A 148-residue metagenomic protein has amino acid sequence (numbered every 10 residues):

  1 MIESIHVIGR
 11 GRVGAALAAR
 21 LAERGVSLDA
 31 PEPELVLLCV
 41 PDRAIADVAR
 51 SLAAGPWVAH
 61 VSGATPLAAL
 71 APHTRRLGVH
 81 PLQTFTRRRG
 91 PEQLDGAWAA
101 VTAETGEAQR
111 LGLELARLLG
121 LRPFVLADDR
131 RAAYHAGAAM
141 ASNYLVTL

Functional and structural regions predicted by a protein language model:
M1-E32: NAD(P)+-binding Rossmann beta1-loop-alpha1 motif at the extreme N-terminus of oxidoreductases
I2-S4, G55, G96: Phosphate-coordination loops involved in phosphoryl transfer and adenosine-cofactor binding
I5-V7, L38, V101: Hydrophobic Val/Ile/Leu positions in short beta-strands of Rossmann-like dinucleotide-binding domains
G11, S62, V79-L82, A103 (+1 more regions): Residues at the C-termini of beta-strands that transition into short coil/loop
A15, A46-D47, R110: Alpha-helical elements of the RecA-like P-loop NTPase motor core of helicases
A19, E32-P91: Rossmann-like NAD(P)(H) cofactor-binding subdomain of soluble oxidoreductases
G25-L28, R76, P123: Hydrophobic beta-strand scaffold residues
P91-A133, A141-L148: Internal alpha-helical scaffold of NAD(P)-dependent oxidoreductase catalytic cores
